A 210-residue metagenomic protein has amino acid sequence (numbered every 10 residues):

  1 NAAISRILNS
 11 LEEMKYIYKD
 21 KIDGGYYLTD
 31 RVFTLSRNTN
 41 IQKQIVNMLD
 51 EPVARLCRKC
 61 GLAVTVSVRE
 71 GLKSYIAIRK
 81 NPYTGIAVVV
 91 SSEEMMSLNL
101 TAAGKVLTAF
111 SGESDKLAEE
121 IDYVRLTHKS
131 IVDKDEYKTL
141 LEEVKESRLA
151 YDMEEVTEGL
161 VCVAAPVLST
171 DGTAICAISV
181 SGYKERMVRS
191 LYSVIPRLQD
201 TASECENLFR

Functional and structural regions predicted by a protein language model:
N1-N40, N207-L208: N-terminal helix-turn-helix
A3, R31, M48, E136 (+1 more regions): Charged catalytic carboxylate motif
I17-K19, V66-S67, V167: A structural signal for short hydrophobic beta-strand segments in well-ordered beta-sheet cores
I22, E70, T170-D171: Short, ordered coil/turn segments that flank beta-strands lining enzyme active or ligand-binding pockets
Y27-I121: Amphipathic alpha-helical effector-binding/dimerization core of metabolite-sensing transcriptional regulators
G104, T108, G112, Q199-E206 (+1 more regions): Short amphipathic alpha-helical signal-transduction/dimerization elements
L117-L126, A202-R210: Cysteine/selenocysteine-centered motifs that mediate thiol-based redox chemistry or coordinate metal-sulfur cofactors
K129-E204: Extended hydrophobic
